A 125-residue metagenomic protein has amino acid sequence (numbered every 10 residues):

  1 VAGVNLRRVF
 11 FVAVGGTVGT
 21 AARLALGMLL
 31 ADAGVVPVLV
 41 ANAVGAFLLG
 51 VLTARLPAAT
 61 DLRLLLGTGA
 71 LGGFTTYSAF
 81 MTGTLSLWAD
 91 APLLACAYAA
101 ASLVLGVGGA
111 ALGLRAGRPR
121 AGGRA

Functional and structural regions predicted by a protein language model:
V1-A125: Membrane-interface helix-loop junctions in multi-pass transporters/channels
